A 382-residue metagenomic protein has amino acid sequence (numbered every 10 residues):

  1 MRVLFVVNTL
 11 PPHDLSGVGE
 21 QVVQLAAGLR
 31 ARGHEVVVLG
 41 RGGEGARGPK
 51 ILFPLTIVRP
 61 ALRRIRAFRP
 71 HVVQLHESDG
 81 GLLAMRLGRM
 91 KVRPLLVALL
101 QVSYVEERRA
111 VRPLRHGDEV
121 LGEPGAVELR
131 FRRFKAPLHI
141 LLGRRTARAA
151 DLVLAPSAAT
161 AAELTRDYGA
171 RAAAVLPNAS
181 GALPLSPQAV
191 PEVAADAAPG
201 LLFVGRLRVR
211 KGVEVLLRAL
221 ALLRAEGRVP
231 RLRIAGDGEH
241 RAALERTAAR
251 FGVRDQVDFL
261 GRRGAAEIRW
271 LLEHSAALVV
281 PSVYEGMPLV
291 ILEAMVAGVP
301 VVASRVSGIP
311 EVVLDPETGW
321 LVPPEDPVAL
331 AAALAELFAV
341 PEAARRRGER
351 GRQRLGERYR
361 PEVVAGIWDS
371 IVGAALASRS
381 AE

Functional and structural regions predicted by a protein language model:
E20, Q24, P199, F203-L222 (+3 more regions): A conserved mid-protein helix/loop that constitutes part of the nucleotide-sugar donor-binding site
Y104, V120-V153: Membrane-proximal helix-turn-helix segments that form the acceptor-binding/catalytic region of lipid-linked
A147, R262-R263, W270-S275: Short alpha-helical donor nucleotide-sugar binding micro-motif in glycosyltransferases
A159, A179: Carbohydrate-associated surface elements
V283: Aromatic "clamp/platform" in nucleotide-sugar-dependent glycosyltransferases that forms part of the donor/acceptor
P300-A303: Short hydrophobic beta-strand element within catalytic cores of glycosyltransferases and related nucleotide-activated
D315-P316, W320-P327, E336-P341: Conserved acidic donor-binding segment of nucleotide-sugar-dependent glycosyltransferases
A329, E336, A343-R358, V364-S370: A short, well-ordered alpha-helix in the C-terminal region of glycosyltransferases
